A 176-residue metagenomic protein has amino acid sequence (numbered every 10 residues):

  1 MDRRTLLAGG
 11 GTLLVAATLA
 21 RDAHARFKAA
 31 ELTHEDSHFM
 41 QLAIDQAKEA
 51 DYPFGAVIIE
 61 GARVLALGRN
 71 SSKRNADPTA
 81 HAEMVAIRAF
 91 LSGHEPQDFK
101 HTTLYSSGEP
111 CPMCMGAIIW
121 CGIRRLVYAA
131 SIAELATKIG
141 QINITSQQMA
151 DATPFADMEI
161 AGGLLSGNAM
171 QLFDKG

Functional and structural regions predicted by a protein language model:
M1-A50, P110, A117-G176: Zinc-dependent deaminase
G55-I59: Short beta-strand scaffold segments in enzyme catalytic cores
G61-L65: Short, glycine-anchored, charge-dense loop/turn motifs used at functional sites
L67-K73: Short beta->alpha transition motifs characteristic of CBS
S72, S106, A130: Residues that line or immediately flank small-molecule/substrate-binding pockets and catalytic motifs
R74-V85: A short, polar/charged loop-to-alpha-helix boundary motif
S92-F99, V127: Phosphate-handling active-site elements
P96-G108: Immediate flanking context of iron-sulfur cluster ligation sites
